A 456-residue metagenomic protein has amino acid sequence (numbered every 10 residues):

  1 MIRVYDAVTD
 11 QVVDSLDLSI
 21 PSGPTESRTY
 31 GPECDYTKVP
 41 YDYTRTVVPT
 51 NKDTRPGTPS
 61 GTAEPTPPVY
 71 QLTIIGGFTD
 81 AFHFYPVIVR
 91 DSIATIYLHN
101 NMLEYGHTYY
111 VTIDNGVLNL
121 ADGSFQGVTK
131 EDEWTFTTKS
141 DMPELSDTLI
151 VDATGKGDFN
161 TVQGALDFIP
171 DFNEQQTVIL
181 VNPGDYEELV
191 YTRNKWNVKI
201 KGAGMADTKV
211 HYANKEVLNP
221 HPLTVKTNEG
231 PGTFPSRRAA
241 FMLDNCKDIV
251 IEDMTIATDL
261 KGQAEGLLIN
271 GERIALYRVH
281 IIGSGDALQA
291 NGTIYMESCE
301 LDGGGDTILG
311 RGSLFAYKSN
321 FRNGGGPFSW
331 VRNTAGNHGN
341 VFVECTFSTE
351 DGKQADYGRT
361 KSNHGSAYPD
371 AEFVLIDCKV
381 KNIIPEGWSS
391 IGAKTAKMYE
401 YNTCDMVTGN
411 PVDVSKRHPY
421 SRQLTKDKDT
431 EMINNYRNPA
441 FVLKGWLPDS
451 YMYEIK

Functional and structural regions predicted by a protein language model:
M1-P143: Acidic, low-complexity Ser/Thr/Gly/Pro-rich repeat segments typical of extracellular/periplasmic and surface-exposed
S140-K156, N160-K456: Sequence-level preference for short, compositionally simple segments enriched in small aliphatic or small polar residues
